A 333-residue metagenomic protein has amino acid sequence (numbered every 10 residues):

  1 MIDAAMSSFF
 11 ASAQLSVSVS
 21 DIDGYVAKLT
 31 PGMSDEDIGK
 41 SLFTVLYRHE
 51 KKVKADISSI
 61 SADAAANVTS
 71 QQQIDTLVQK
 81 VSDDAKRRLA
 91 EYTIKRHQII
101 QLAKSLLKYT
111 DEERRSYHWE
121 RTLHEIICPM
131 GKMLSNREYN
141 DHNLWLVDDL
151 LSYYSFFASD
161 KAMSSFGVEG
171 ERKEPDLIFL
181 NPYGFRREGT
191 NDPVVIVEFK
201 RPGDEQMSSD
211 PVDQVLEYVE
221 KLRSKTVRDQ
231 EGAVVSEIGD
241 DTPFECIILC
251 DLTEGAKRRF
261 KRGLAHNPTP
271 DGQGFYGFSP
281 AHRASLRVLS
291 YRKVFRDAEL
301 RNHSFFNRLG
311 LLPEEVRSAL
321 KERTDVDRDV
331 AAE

Functional and structural regions predicted by a protein language model:
M1-E333: Charged, terminal alpha-helix-loop-beta segments that serve as non-catalytic nucleic-acid engagement and/or assembly
